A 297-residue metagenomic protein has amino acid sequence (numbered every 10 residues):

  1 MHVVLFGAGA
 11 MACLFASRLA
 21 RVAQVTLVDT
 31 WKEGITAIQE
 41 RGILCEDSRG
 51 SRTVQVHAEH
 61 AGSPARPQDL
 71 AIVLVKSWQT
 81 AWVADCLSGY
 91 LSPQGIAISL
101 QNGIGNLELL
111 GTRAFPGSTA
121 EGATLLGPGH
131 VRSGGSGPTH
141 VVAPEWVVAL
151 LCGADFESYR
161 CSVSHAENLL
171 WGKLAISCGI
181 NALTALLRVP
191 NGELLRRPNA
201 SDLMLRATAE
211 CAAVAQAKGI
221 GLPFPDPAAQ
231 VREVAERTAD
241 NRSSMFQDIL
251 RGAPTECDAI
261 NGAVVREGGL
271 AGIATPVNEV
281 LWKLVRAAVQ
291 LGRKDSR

Functional and structural regions predicted by a protein language model:
M1-S51: NAD(P)+-binding Rossmann beta1-loop-alpha1 motif at the extreme N-terminus of oxidoreductases
H2-V4, Q24-T26, I98, F115 (+1 more regions): A structural signal for isolated positions on well-ordered beta-strands in alpha/beta enzyme cores
S17-R21, D85-G89, E108, T112 (+3 more regions): Short, well-ordered alpha-helices that flank and scaffold nucleotide-derived cofactor binding pockets
V28, G50-H130: Rossmann-like NAD(P)(H) cofactor-binding subdomain of soluble oxidoreductases
R66, L100-K173, G179: Rossmann-fold dinucleotide-binding core
L91, G129-T139, R188-L194, N241-R251: Helix-loop-beta segment of a Rossmann-like dinucleotide-binding subdomain
E167-A213, A239-D240: Active-site-proximal catalytic alpha-helix in oxidoreductases
L205-R297: NAD(P)-dependent Rossmann-like dehydrogenase/reductase catalytic/cofactor-binding core
